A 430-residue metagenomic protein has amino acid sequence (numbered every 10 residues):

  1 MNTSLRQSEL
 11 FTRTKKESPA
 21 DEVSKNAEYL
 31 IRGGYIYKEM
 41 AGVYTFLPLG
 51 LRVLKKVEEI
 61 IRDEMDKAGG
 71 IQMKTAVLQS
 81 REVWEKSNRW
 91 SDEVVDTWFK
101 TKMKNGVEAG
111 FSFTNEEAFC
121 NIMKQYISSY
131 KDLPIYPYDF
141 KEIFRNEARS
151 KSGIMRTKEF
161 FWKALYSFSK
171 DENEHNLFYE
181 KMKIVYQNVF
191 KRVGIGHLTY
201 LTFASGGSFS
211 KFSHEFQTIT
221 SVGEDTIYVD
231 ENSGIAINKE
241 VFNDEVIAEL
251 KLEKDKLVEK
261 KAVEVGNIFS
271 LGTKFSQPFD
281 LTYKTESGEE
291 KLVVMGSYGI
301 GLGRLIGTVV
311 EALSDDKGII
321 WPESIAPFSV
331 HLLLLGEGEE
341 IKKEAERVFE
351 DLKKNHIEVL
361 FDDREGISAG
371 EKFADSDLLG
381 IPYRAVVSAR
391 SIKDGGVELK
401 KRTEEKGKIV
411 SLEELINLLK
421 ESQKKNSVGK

Functional and structural regions predicted by a protein language model:
M1-K430: NTP/phosphate- and nucleic-acid-binding module
